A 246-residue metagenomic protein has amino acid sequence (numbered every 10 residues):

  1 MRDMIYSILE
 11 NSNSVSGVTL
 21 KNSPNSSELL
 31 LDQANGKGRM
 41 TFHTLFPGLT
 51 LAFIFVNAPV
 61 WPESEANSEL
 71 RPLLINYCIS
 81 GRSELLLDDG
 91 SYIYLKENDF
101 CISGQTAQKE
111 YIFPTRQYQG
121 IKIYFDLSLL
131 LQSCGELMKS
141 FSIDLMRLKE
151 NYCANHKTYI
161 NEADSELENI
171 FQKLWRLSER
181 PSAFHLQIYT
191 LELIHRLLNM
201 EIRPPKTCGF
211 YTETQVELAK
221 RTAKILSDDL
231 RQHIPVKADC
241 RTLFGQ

Functional and structural regions predicted by a protein language model:
M1-R71: N-terminal low-complexity or simple alpha-helical regulatory segments that function as activation/interaction modules
R39-T41, R82, G120: Short, acidic/polar N-cap/turn motifs at the starts of alpha helices
F53-F55, L74-N76, G120-D126: Short hydrophobic beta-strand segments that form the core of ligand-binding sensory/regulatory domains
V56-W61, S80-R82, D126-L130: Generic structural motif
E69-D89, L127: Glycine- and acidic-residue-biased ligand/ion/polar-headgroup-sensing regions
L86-Q215, A219-K220, S227-D228, L243-F244: Alpha-helical bundle regulatory/interaction domains
D229-I234: Short helix/strand-capping hinge loops at secondary-structure junctions that flank key functional elements
